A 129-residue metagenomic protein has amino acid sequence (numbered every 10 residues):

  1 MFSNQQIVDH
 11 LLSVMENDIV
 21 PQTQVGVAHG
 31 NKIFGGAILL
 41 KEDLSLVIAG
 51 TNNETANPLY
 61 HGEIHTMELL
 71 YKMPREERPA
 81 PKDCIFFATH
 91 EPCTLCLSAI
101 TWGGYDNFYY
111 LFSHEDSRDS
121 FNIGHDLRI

Functional and structural regions predicted by a protein language model:
M1-H29, W102-I129: Zinc-dependent deaminase
Q22, G26-H29, L39, H65-L69: Short alpha-helical scaffold segments that flank and stabilize functional sites
H29-G30, E77: Short coil/turn helix-boundary motifs
I33-F34, P92: Proline-centered helix-kink/hinge sites
F34-L40: Short beta-strand scaffold segments in enzyme catalytic cores
D43-L44: Glycine-biased flexible loop/turn sites that connect beta-strands or occur in inter-domain linkers
I48-I129: Zn2+-dependent cytidine deaminase-like catalytic core
